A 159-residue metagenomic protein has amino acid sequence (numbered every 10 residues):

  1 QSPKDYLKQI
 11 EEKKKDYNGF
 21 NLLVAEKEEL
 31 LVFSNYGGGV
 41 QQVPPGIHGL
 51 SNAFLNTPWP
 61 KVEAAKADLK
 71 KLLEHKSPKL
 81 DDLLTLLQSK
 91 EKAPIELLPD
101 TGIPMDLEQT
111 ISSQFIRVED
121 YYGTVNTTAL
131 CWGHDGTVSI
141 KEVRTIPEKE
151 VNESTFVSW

Functional and structural regions predicted by a protein language model:
Q1-W159: N-terminal nucleophile
